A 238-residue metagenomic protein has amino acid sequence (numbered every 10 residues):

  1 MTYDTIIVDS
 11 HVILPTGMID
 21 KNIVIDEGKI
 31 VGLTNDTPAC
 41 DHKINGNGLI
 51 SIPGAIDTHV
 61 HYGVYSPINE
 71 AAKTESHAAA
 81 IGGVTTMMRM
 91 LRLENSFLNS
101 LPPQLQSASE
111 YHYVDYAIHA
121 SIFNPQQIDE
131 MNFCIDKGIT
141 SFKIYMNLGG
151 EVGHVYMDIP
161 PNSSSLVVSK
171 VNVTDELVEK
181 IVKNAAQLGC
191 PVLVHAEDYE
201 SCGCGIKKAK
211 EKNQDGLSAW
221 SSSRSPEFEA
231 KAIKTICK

Functional and structural regions predicted by a protein language model:
M1-A39: N-terminal metal-binding scaffold of metallo-dependent hydrolase/deaminase domains
S10, G28, G48, H59 (+5 more regions): Divalent metal-coordination and catalytic microenvironments
D41-N45: Conserved beta-strand scaffold positions in the cores of enzyme catalytic domains, especially in NTP/NDP-utilizing
G46-Y111: Metal-associated gating/positioning segment near the N- to mid-region
G54-V60, M87-R89, Y116-A120, F142-I144 (+1 more regions): Hydrophobic faces of well-ordered beta-strands that scaffold small-molecule active sites in alpha/beta enzyme cores
T58-E70, L91, V114-Q126, V167-K170 (+1 more regions): Active-site mouth loops of central-metabolism enzymes
V84-T85, E110-I118, G138-T140, L188-C190: Short, well-ordered coil/turn segments that N-cap beta-strands
Q126-I144, L148-K238: Histidine/acidic residue-rich metal-binding segments in metalloenzymes
